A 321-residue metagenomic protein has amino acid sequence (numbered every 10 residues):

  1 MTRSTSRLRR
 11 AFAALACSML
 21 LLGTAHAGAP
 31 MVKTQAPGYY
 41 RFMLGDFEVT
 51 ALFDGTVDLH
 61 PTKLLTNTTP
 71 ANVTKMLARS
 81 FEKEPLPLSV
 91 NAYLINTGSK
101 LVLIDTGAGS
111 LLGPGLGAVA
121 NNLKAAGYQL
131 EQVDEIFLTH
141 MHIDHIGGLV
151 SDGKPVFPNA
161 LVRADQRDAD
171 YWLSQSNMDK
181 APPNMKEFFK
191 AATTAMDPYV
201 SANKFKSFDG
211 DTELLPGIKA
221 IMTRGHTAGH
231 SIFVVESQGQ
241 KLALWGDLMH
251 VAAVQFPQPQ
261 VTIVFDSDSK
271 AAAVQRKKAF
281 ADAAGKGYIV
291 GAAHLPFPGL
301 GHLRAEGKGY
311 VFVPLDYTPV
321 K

Functional and structural regions predicted by a protein language model:
T2-A13: Bacterial N-terminal signal peptides that target proteins for export
A13-G23: Bacterial N-terminal signal peptides
A25-A27: Boundary at the C-terminal end of the N-terminal hydrophobic targeting segment
A29, G117, K124-Y128, Q132 (+3 more regions): Metallo-beta-lactamase
Q35-A126, I232-M249: Conserved beta-strand hairpin/beta-sheet module of binuclear metal-dependent hydrolase folds, prominently
D54-G55, T106-G109, M141, R167-D168 (+3 more regions): Active-site metal-binding loops of divalent metal-dependent hydrolases
S89-A92, G98, G113-R163: Active-site metal-binding motif and surrounding structural segment of the metallo-beta-lactamase
G113, V234, Q238-K321: Cap/insert and terminal regions of metallo-dependent hydrolase folds
